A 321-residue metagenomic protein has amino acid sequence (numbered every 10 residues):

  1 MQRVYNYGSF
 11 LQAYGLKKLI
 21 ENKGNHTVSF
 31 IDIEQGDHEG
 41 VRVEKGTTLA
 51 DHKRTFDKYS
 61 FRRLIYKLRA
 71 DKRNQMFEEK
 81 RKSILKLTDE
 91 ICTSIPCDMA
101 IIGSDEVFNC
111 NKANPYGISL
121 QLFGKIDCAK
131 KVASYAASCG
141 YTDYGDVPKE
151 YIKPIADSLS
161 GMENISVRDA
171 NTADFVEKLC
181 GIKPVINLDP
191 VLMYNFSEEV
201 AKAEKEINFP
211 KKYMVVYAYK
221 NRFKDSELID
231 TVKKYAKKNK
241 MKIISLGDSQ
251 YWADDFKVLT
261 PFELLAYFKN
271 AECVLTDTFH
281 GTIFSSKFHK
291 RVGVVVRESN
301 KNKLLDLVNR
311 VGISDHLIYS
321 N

Functional and structural regions predicted by a protein language model:
M1-Y7, L11-D157, K205-E206: Aromatic- and Gly/Pro-rich donor/ligand-binding loops that form nucleotide- or phosphate-bearing donor binding pockets
G8-G15, T172, E227-L228, K303: Conserved alpha-helical elements of sugar-nucleotide-dependent glycosyltransferases
C97, M162, A271: An anion/phosphate-binding loop that grips the pyrophosphate of nucleotide cofactors and donors
D98-P154, V185-D254: Active-site donor-nucleotide binding/catalytic segment of nucleotide-sugar enzymes
A156-S160, F268: A conserved, positively charged/aromatic
M162-D169, L275: A short beta-strand/loop micro-motif in the catalytic core of glycosyltransferases that engages the nucleotide-sugar
P184-L192, F196, D248-D277, T282: Donor nucleotide-activated moiety binding/catalytic core segment of transferases that use nucleotide-activated donors
I283-N321: Catalytic binding pocket for nucleotide-activated donors in carbohydrate/polymer assembly enzymes
